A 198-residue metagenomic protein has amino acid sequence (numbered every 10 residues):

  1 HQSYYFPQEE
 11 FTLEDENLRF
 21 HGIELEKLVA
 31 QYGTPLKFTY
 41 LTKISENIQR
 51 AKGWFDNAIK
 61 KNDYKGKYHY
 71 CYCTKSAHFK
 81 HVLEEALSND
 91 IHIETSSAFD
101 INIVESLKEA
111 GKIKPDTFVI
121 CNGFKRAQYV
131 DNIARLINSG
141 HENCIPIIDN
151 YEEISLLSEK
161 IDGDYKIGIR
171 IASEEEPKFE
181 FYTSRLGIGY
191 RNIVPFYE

Functional and structural regions predicted by a protein language model:
H1-I169, T183, V194-E198: A charged N-terminal "starter" segment
A172-R185: Active-site-proximal beta-alpha loop/turn segments in soluble metabolic enzymes
